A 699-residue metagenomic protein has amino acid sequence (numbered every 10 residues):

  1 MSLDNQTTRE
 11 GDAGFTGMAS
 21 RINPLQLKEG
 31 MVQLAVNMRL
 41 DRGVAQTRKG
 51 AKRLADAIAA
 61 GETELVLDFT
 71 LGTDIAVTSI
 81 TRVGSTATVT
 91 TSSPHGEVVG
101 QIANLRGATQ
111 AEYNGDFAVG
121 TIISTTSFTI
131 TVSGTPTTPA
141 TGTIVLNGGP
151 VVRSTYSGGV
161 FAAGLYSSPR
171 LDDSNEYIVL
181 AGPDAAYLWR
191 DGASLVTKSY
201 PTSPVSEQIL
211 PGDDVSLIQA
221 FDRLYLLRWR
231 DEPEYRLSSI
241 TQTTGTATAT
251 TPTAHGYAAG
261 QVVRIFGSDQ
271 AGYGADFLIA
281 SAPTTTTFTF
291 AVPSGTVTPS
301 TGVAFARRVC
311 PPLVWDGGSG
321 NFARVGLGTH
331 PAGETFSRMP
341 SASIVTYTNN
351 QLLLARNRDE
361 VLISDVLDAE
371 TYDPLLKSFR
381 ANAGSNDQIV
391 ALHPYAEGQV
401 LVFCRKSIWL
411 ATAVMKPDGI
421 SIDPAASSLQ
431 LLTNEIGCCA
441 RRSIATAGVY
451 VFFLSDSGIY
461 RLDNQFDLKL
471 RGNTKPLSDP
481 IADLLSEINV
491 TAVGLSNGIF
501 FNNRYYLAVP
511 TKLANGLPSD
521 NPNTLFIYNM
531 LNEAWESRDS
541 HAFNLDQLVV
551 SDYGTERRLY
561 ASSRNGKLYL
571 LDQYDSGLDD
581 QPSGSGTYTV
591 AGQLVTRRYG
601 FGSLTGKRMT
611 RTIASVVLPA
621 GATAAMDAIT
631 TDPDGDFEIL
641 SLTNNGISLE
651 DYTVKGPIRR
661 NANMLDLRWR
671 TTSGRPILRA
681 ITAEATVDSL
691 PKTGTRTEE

Functional and structural regions predicted by a protein language model:
M1-T70, P150-Y200, P204, Q208-Y225 (+3 more regions): Beta-sheet repeat architectures centered on beta-propellers
G17, L71-S154, P204-E207, D231-P311 (+1 more regions): Small/polar beta-strand repeat architecture
S85-T91, I130, I178, L226 (+7 more regions): Generic recognition of long tandem-repeat/solenoid scaffolds
V89, G100-A103, F128, A249 (+5 more regions): Hydrophobic/aromatic beta-strand segments within beta-rich folds
N104-A108, T131-S133, W189-D191, R264-S268 (+7 more regions): Predominantly extracellular/luminal cell-surface or secreted proteins
T126-S133, A185-S199, E232-P233, T286-S294 (+4 more regions): Short, surface-exposed terminal/edge motifs of secreted or surface/virion proteins that either
V132, G182-P183, R228, V292 (+6 more regions): Recurrent small/Gly-Pro-centered beta-turn motifs in extracellular repeat architectures
T155-F161, K198-L210, G326-L495, A534 (+1 more regions): Beta-propeller and closely related beta-pinwheel folds
